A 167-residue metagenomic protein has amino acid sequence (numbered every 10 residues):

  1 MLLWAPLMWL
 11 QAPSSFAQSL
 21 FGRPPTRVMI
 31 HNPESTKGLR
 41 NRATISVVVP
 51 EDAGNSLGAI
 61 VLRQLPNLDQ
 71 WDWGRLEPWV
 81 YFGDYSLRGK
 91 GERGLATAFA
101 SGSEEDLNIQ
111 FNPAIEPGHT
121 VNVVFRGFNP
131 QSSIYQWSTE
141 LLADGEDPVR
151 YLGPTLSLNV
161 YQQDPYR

Functional and structural regions predicted by a protein language model:
L2-S14: C-terminal segment of classical bacterial N-terminal signal peptides
P13-G54, Q163-Y166: Serine/threonine-rich, low-complexity linker/repeat segments that form flexible spacers/stalks
P33-E34, L95-F99, Q110-P113: Beta-strand-rich interaction surfaces with strong enrichment in secreted/lumenal proteins
S35-N41, F99-D106: Short, ordered beta-strand-loop transition motifs
A43-G74: Low-complexity, serine/threonine/proline/glycine-rich extracellular segments that form mucin-like
G54-S56, G127-R167: Helix-rich interaction surfaces within compact, conserved domain-sized segments that mediate assembly or partner
N67-S103: A surface/secretory-pathway sequence property marking extracellular, secreted, or lumenal proteins enriched
F111-S132: Low-complexity, intrinsically disordered segments enriched in Ser/Thr together with acidic residues
